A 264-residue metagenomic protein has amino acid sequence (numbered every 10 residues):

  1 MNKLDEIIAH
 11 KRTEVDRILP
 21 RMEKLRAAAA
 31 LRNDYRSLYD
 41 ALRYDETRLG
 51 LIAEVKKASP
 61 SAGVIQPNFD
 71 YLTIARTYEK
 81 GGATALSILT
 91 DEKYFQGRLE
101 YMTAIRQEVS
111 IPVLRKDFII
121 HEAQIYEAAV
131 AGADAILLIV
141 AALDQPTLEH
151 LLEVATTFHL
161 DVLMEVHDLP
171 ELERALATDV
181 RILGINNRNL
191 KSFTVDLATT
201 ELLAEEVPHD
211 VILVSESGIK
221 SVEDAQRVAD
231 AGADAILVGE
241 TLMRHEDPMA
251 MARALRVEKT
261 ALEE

Functional and structural regions predicted by a protein language model:
N2-Q66: An N-cap/entry alpha-helix motif that binds or orients negatively charged groups
I7, A53, Y78, A128 (+4 more regions): Conserved, mostly hydrophobic/aromatic
G50, V55, A62-L163, L169-R174 (+1 more regions): N-terminal active-site wall of soluble small-molecule enzyme domains
F95, E165, V214, G218 (+1 more regions): Active-site-adjacent beta-strand anchor residues
I120-A131, L169-T178, S215, I219-V238: Catalytic cores of alpha/beta
E127-T147, I185-F193, A233-M251: Glycine-rich phosphate-binding active-site loops on the catalytic face of alpha/beta enzymes
F193-V195, E201, V211-D224, A235 (+1 more regions): Active-site-adjacent loop and "lid" segments of alpha/beta metabolic enzymes
L202-E206, R244-E264: C-terminal helical cap(s) of enzyme catalytic domains, especially alpha/beta-barrels
